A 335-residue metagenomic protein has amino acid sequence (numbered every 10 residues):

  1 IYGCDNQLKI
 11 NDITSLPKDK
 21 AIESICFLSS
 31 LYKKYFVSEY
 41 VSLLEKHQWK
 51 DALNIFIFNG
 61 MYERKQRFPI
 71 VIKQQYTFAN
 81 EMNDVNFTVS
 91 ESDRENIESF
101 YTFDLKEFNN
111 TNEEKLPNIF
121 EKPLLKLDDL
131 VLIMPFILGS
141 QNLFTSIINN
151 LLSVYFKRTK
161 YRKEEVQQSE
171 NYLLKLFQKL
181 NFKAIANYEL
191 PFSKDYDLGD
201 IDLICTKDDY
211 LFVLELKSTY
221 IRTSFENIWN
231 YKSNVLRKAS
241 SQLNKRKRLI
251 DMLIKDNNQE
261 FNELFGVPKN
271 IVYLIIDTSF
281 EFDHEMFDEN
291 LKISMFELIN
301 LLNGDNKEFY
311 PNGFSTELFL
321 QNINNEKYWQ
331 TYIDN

Functional and structural regions predicted by a protein language model:
I1-K160, I276-N335: Composition-driven low-complexity segments enriched in polar/acidic and proline residues
L152-N171, K232-V235: A short, highly charged nucleic-acid-interacting micro-segment common to nuclease and nuclease-linked defense proteins
Q178-Y196: A short acidic/basic microdomain associated with nuclease active sites
P191, T219, S279-E281: Short, solvent-exposed loop/turn segments at secondary-structure junctions
L198-T206: Short acidic loop-to-beta-strand element that houses the catalytic metal-binding Asp/Glu of nuclease active sites
C205-T223: Active-site beta-strand-loop-beta-strand hairpin of nuclease catalytic cores that positions key catalytic residues
S218-I276: Catalytic cores of nucleic-acid endonucleases
